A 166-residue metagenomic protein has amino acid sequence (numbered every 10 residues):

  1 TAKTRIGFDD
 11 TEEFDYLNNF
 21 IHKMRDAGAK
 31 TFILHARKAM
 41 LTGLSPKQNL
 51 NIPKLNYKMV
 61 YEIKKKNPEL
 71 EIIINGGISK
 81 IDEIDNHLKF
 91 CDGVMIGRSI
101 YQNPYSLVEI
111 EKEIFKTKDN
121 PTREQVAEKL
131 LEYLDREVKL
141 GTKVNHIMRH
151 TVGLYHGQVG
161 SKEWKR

Functional and structural regions predicted by a protein language model:
T1, A39-L41, E62-I63: A short alpha-helix capping/helix-coil boundary motif
A2-I6, I33-K38: Short, structured patches in soluble enzyme cores that scaffold and shape functional sites
F8-D10, F14-H22, A27-T31, L55-I74 (+1 more regions): Alpha/beta catalytic cores of nucleotide-metabolism and tRNA/nucleoside-modifying enzymes
A36-L50: Glycine-rich, proline-tolerant flexible connector loops at the mouths of alpha/beta enzymes
